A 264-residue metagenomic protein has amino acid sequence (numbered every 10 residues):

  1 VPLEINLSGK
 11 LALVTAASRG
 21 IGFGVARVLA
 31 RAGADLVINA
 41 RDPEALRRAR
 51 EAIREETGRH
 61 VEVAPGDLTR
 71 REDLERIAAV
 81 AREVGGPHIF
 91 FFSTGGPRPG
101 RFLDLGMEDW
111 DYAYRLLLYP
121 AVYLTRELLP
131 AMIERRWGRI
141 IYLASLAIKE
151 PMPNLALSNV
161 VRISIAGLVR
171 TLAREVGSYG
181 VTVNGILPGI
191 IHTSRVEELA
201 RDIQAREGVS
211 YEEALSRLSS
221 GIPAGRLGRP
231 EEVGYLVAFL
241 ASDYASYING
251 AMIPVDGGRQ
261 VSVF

Functional and structural regions predicted by a protein language model:
P2-N6, I21, E150, A238 (+1 more regions): Short C-terminal tail/terminal secondary-structure segment of NAD(P)H-dependent dehydrogenase/reductase domains
L11, S18-G20: Conserved glycine-rich cofactor-binding loop
R101-F102, D109-Y114, L218-S219: Substrate-binding pocket helix/loop in short-chain dehydrogenase/reductase
P130, R174-E175, S246: Alpha-helical segment proximal to the catalytic Tyr-Lys
W137, A224-V255, Q260: C-terminal substrate-recognition "lid" of short-chain dehydrogenase/reductases
I141-I165, V169-S178, I190-I191: Catalytic loop of short-chain dehydrogenase/reductase
G177, T182, I248-G250: Short, small/polar-rich loop/turn modules that mediate ligand/substrate recognition or access, typified
